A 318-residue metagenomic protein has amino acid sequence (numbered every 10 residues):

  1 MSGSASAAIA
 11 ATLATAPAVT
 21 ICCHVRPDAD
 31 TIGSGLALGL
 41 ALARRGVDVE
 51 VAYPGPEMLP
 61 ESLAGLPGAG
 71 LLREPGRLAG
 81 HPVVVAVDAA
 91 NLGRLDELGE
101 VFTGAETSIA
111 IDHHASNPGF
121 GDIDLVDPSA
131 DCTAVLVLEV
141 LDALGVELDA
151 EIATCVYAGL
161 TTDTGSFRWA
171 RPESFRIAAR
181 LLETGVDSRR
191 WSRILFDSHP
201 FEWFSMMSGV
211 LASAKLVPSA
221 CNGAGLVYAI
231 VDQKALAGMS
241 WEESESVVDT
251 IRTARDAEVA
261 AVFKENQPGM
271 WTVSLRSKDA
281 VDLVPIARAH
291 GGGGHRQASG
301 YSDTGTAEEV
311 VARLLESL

Functional and structural regions predicted by a protein language model:
S2-V25, G33-E61, G80-H81, Y157 (+2 more regions): Hydrophobic helix-and-loop "lid/oligomerization" segment in the mid-to-C-terminal part of catalytic domains
L38-G39, V101-G104, V126-D127, I177-A178: Glycine-rich, phosphate-binding/catalytic loops in enzymes
E50-A52, V85, T107-I111, I123-V126 (+2 more regions): Hydrophobic/aromatic beta-strand patches that form the interior of the parallel beta-sheet core in alpha/beta enzyme
A64-G121: Active-site cofactor/cluster-binding pocket
P67-L72, V126-S129, S277-D279: Short, hinge-like loop/turn segments at secondary-structure boundaries
R73-G76, E97-E100, D124-D127, G145-E147 (+1 more regions): A generic local secondary-structure boundary/capping motif
I111-A179: Short alpha-helices
